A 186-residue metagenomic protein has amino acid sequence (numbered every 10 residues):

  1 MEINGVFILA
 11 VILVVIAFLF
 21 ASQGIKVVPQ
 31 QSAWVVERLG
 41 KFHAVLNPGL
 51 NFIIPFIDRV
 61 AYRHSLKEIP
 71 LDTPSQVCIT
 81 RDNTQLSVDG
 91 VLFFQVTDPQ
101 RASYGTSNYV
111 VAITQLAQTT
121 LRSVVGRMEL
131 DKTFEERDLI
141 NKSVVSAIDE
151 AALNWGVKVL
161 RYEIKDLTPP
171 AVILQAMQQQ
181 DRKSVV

Functional and structural regions predicted by a protein language model:
M1-D181: N-terminal hydrophobic membrane-entry segments
K183-V186: Conserved small/polar residues in nucleotide/adenosyl-binding loops
